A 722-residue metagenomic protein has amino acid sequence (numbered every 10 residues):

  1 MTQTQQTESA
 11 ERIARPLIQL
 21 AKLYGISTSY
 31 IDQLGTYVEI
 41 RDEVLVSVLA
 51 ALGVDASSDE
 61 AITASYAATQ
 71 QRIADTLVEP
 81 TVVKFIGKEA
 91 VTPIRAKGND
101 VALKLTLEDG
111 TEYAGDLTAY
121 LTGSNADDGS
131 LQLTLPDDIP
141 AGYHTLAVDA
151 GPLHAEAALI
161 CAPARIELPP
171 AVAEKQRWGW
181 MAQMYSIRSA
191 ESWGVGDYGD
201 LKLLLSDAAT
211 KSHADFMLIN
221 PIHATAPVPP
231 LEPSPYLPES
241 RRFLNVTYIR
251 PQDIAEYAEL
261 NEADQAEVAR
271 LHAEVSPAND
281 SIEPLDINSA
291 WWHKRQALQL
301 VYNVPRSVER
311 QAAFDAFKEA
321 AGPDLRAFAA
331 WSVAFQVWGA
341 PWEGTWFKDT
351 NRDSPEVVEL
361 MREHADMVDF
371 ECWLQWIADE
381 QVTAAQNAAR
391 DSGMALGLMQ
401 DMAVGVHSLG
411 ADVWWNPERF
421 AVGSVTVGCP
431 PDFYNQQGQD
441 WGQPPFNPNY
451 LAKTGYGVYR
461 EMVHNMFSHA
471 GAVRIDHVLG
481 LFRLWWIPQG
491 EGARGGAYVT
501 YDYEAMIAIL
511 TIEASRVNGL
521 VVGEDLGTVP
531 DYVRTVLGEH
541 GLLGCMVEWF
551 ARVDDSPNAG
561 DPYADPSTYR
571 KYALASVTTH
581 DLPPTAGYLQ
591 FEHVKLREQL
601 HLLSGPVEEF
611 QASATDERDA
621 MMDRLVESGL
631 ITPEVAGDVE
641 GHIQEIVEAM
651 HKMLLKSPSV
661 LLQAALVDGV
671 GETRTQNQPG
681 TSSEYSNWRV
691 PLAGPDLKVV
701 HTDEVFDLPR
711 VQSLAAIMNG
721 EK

Functional and structural regions predicted by a protein language model:
M1-I219, Y257-E262, S515, L520 (+5 more regions): Carbohydrate-interacting/catalytic domains
A51-K88, I94, G98-V148, P152 (+1 more regions): Acidic/aromatic-lined carbohydrate-recognition and catalytic surfaces of CAZymes acting on diverse glycans
G110, V228-D379, G405-L661, V667-D668 (+2 more regions): Alpha-amylase-like alpha-glycosidases and glucanotransferases acting on alpha-linked glucans and related
